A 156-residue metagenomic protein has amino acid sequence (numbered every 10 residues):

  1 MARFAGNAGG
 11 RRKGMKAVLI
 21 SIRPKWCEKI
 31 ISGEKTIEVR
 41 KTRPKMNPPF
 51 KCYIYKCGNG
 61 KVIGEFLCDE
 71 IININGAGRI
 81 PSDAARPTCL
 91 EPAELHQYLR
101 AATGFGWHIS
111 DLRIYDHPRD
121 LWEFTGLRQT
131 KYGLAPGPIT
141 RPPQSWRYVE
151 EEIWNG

Functional and structural regions predicted by a protein language model:
G10-G156: Structured alpha/beta reader/binder surfaces that contact nucleic acids or chromatin modification marks
